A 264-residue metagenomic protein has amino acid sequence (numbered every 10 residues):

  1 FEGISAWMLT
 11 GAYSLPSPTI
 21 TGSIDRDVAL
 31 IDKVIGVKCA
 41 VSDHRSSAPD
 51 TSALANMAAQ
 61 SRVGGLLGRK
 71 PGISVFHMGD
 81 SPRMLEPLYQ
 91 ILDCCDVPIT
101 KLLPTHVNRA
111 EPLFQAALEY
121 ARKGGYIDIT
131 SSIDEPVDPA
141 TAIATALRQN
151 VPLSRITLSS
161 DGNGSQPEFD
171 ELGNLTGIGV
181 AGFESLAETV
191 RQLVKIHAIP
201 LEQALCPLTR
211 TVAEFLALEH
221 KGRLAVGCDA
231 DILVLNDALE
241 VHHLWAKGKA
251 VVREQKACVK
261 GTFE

Functional and structural regions predicted by a protein language model:
F1-N56: Divalent-metal coordination cores built from histidine and acidic residues
S17-T19, P139, A213: Short Asp/Glu-rich motifs
T21-D25, A142-A146, L218, A250-V252: Short low-complexity, flexible loop/linker segments enriched in glycine and/or proline with clustered acidic
R45, A53, A59-F169, L175-T176 (+1 more regions): Active-site core of metal-dependent hydrolases
A48-T51, P82, I133-A140, V180-A187 (+4 more regions): Electropositive phosphate-/nucleotide-binding environments in soluble metabolic enzymes
Q149-L235: His/Asp/Glu-enriched, well-ordered alpha-helical/loop segment that forms or immediately abuts the divalent-metal
R223-E264: C-terminal cap of metal-dependent C-N hydrolases
